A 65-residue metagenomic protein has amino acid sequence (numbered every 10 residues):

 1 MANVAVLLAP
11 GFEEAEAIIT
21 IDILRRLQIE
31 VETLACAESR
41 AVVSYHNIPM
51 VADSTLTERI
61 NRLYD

Functional and structural regions predicted by a protein language model:
M1-D65: Extended, subdomain-level signal for the structured scaffold at the beginning of enzyme domains
